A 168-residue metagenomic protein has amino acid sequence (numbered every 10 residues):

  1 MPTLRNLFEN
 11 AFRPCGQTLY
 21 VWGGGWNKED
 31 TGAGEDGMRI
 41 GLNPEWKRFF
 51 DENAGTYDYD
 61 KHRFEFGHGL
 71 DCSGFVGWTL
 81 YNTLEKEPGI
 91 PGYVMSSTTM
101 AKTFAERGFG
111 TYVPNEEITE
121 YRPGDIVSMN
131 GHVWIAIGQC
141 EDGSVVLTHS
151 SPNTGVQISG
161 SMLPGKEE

Functional and structural regions predicted by a protein language model:
M1-E85: N-terminal capping segments
Q17-A33, M38, G55-G67, S128-E168: Glycine-rich catalytic cores of cysteine/serine-nucleophile enzymes that process amide/ester linkages in cell-envelope
E85-P164: ...with weaker cross-activation on analogous glycine-rich loops/strands in unrelated enzymes
